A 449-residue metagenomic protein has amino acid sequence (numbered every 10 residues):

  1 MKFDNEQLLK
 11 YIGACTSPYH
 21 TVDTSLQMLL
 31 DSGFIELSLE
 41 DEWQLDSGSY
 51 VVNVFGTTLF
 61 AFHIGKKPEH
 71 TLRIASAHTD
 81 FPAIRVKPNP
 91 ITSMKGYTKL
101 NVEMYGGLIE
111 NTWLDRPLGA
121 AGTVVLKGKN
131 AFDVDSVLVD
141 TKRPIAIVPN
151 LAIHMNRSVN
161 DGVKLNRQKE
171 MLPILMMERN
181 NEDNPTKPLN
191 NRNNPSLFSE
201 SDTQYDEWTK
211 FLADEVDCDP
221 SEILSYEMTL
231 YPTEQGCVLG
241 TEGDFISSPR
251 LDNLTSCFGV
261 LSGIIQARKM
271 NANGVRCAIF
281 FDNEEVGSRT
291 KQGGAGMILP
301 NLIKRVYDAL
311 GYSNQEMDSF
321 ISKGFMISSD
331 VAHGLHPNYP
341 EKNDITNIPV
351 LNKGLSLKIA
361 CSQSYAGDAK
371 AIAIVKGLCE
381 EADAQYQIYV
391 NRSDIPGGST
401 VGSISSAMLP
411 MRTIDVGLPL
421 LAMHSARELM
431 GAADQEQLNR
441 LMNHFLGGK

Functional and structural regions predicted by a protein language model:
M1-K449: N-terminal hydrophobic/helix-forming segments and targeting peptides
